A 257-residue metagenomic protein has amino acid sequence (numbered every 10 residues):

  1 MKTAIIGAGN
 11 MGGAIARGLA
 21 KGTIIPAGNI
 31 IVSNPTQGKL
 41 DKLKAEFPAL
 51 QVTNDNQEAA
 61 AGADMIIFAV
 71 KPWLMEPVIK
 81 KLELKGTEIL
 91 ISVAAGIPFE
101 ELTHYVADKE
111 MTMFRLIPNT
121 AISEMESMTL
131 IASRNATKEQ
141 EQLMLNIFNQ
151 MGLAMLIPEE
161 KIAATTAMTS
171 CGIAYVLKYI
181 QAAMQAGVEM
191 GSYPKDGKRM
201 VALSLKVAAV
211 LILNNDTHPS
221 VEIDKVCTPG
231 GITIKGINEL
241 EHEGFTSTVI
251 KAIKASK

Functional and structural regions predicted by a protein language model:
M1-N54, A61, E126, V188-M190: NAD(P)+-binding Rossmann beta1-loop-alpha1 motif at the extreme N-terminus of oxidoreductases
G13, R17-K21, A45, K80 (+3 more regions): Short, well-ordered alpha-helices that flank and scaffold nucleotide-derived cofactor binding pockets
I30, L40, A59, M75 (+3 more regions): Small-residue helix-packing motif on alpha-helices
I31, Q37-L40, F47-I131: Rossmann-like NAD(P)(H) cofactor-binding subdomain of soluble oxidoreductases
E101-T112, M128-T165, V176-N214, A255: Internal alpha-helical scaffold of NAD(P)-dependent oxidoreductase catalytic cores
M113-F114, I162-A167, P219-D224: Short pre-catalytic strand/loop immediately N-terminal to key active-site residues, enriched for Gly-Thr
A202-K257: NAD(P)-dependent Rossmann-like dehydrogenase/reductase catalytic/cofactor-binding core
